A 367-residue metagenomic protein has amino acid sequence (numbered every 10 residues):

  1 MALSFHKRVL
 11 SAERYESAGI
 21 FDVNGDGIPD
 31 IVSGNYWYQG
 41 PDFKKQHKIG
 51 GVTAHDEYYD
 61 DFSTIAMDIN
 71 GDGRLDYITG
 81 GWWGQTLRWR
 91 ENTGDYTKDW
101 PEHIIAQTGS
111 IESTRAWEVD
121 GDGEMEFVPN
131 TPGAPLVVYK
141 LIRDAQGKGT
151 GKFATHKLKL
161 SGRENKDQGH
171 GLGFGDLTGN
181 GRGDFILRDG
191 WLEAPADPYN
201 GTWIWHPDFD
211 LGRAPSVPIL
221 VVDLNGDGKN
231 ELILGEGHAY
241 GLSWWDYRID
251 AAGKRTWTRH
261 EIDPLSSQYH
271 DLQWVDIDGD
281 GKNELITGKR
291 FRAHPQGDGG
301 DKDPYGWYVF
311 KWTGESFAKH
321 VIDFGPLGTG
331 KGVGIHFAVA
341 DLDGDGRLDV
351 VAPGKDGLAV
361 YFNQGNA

Functional and structural regions predicted by a protein language model:
M1-A367: Beta-propeller-forming repeat regions
